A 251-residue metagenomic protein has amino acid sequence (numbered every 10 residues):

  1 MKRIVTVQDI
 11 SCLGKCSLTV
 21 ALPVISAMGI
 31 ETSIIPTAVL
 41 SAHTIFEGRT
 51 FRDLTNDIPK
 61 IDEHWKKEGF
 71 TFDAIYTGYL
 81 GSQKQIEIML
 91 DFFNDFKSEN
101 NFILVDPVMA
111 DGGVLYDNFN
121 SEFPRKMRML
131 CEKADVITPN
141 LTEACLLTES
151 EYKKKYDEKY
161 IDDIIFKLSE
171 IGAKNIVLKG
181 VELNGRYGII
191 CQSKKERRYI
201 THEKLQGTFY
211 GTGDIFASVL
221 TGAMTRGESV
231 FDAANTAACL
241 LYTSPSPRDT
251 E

Functional and structural regions predicted by a protein language model:
M1-V105, M109-D117: Conserved N-terminal subdomain of the carbohydrate kinase-like
S11, A38-L40, G81, M109-D111 (+4 more regions): Glycine-rich beta-alpha junction loops
D117-R197: Conserved phosphate/ATP/ADP-binding segment of small-molecule kinases
I161-L168, S229-L241: Short, well-structured alpha-helical segments that form the helix of a local strand-helix-strand
R198-Y210: Short pre-catalytic strand/loop immediately N-terminal to key active-site residues, enriched for Gly-Thr
G207-V230, A234: Short, small-residue alpha-helix embedded
Y242-E251: Single conserved hydrophobic/aromatic residue that forms the stacking wall/gate of nucleotide- or nucleobase-binding
